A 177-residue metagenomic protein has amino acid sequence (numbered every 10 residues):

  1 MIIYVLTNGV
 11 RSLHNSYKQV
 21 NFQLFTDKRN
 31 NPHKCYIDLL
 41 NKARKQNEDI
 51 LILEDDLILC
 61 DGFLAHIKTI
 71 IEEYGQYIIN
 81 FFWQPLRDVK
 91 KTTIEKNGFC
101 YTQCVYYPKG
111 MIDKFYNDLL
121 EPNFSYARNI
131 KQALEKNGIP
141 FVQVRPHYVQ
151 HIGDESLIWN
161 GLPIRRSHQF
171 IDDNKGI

Functional and structural regions predicted by a protein language model:
M1-L53, L57-I177: An acidic/histidine-cluster motif and surrounding catalytic segment that typifies divalent-metal-assisted enzyme active
